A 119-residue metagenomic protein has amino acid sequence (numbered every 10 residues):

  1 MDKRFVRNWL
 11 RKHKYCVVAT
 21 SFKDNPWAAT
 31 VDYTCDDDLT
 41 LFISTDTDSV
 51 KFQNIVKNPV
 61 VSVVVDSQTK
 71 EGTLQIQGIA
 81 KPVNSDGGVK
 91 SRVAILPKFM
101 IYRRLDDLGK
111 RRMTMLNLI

Functional and structural regions predicted by a protein language model:
M1-C16: Extreme N-terminal tail/first-helix region
D2-F5, K51, S91: Hydrophobic alpha-helical segments typical of transmembrane helices and their membrane-interface/capping positions
L10, I55, I95-L96: A generic structural signal for nonpolar/aromatic side chains embedded in well-ordered alpha-helices
H13-T47, Q53-I55, V61-V65, L74-I76: Short beta-strand segments
D48-S49, T114: A short beta-loop-beta micro-motif enriched in histidine and acidic residues
K57-V61, K98-I101: Short, intrinsically disordered, mixed-charge
G72-I119: Charged, gly/pro-rich active-site loop segments
